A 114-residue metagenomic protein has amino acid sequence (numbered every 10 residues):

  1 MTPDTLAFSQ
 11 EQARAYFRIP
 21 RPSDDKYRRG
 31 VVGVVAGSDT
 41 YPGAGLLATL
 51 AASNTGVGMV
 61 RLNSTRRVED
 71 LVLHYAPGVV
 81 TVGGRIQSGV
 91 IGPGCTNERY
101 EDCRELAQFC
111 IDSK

Functional and structural regions predicted by a protein language model:
M1-K114: Small-residue (G/A/S/T)-rich helix-start motifs and N-terminal tracts that mark the onset
